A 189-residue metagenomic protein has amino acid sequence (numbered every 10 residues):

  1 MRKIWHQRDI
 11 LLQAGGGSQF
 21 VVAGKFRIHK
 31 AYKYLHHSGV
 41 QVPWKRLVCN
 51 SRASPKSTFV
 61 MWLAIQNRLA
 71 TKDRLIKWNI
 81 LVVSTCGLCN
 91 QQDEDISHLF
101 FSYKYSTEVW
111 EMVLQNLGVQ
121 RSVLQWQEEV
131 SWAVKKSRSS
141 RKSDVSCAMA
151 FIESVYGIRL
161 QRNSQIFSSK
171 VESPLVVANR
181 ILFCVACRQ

Functional and structural regions predicted by a protein language model:
M1-Q189: A helix-boundary/hinge signal
